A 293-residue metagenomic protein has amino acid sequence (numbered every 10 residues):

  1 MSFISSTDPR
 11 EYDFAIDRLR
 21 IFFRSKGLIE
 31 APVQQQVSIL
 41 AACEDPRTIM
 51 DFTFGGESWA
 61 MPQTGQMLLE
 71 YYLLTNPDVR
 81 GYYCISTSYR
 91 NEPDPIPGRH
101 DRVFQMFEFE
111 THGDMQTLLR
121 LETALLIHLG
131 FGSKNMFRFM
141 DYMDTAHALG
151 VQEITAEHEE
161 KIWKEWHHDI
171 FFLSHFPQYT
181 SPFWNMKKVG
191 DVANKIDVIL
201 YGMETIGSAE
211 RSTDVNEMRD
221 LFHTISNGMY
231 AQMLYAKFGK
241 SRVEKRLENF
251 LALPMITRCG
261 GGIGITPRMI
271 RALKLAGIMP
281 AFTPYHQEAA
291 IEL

Functional and structural regions predicted by a protein language model:
M1-I4, M140-A146: A short, surface-exposed helix-loop junction/capping segment
M1-T48: TRNA-binding/sensing appendages of the translation machinery
S5-F14, H112-T117, F137: Cytochrome P450
A31-Q34, M136, T283: Residue-level detector of family-conserved "landmark" positions at structurally sensitive sites
R47-H112, Q116, R120, Y142-L293: A translation/RNA-centric and nucleic-acid-associated enzymatic feature enriched in Class II aminoacyl-tRNA synthetases
L119-G130: Short amphipathic C-terminal alpha-helix that caps PH/PH-like domains
L129-M140: Flexible helix-coil linker/hinge segments at domain or subdomain boundaries
